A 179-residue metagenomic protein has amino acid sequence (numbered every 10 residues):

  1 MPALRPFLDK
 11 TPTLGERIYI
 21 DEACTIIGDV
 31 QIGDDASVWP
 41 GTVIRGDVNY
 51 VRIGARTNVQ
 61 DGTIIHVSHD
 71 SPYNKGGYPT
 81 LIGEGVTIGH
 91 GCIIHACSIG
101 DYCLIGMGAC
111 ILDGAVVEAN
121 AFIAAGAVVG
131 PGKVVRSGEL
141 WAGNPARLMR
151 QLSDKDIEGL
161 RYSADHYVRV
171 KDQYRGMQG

Functional and structural regions predicted by a protein language model:
M1-L14, D47, A55, Q60-T80 (+2 more regions): Glycine-rich hexapeptide-repeat left-handed beta-helix
L14, I18-N58, G62-H69: A positional/architectural concept
I82-V86: Long, polar low-complexity repeats
